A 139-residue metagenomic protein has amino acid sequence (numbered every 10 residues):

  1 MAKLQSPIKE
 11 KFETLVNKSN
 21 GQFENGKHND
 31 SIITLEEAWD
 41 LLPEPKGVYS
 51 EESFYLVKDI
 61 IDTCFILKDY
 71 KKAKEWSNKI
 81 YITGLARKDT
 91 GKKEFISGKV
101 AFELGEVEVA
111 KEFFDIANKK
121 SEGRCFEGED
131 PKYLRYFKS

Functional and structural regions predicted by a protein language model:
L4, K11, E52-S53, T90: Residues that mark the junctions of alpha-helical repeat units in TPR/alpha-solenoid scaffolds
E13-I33: Alpha-helical segment of the N-proximal tetratricopeptide repeat
E24, H28-N29, P43-R87: Alpha-helical adaptor scaffolds
W39, F102-C125: TPR/TPR-like (Sel1-like) alpha-helical repeat modules
K46-Y49, L85-K92, K119-K132: Boundary/linker segments of alpha-helical solenoid repeat arrays
